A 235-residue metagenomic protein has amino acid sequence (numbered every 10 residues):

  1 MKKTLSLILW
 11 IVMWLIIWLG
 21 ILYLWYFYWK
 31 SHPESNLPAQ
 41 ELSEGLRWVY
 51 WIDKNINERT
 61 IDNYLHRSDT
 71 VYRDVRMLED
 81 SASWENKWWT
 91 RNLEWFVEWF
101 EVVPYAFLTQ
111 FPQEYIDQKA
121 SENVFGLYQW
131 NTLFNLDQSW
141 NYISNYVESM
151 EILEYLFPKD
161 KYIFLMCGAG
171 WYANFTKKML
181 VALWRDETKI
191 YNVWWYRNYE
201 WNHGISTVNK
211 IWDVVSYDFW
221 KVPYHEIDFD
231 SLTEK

Functional and structural regions predicted by a protein language model:
T4-D62, H66-R67, V71, L78-K235: Rhodanese-like catalytic fold shared by cysteine-dependent sulfurtransferases and DSP/PTP-type phosphatases
